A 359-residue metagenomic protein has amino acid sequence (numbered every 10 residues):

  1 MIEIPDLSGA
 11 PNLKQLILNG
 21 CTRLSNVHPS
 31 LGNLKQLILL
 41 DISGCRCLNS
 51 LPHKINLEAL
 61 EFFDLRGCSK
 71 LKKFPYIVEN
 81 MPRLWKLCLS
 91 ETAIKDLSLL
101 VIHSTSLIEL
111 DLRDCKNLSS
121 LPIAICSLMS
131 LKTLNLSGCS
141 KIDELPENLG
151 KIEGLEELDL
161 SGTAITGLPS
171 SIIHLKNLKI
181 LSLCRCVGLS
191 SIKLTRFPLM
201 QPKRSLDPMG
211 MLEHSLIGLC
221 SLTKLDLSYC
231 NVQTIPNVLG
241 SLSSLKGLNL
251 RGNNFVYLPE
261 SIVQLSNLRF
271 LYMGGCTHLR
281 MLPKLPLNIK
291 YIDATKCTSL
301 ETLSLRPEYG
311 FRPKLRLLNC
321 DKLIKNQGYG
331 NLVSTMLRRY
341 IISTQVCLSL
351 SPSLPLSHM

Functional and structural regions predicted by a protein language model:
M1-M359: Predominantly recognizes leucine-rich repeat
